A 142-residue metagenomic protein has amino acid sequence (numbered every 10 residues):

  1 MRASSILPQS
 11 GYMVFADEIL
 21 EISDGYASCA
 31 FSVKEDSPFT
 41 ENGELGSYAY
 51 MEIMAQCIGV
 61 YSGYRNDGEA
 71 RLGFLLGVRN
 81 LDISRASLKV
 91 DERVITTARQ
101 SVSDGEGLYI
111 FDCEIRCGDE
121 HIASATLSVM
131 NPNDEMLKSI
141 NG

Functional and structural regions predicted by a protein language model:
M1-S10: Short aromatic-glycine motifs in intrinsically disordered, low-complexity regions
S4, A16-E18, I83-S87: Beta-strand-rich interaction surfaces with strong enrichment in secreted/lumenal proteins
S10-G46: Catalytic strand-loop segment that frames the active site of acyl-thioester-processing enzymes
M13-F15, V94, Y109: Hydrophobic core residues within well-ordered beta-strands of beta-rich domains
L20, S84, R99-S101, R116: Conserved positions in beta-strands of structured domains
N42-V60, L75-L76: Compact, glycine-rich, soluble single-domain proteins
V60-T97: Hydrophobic beta-strand-centered segment that forms part of the acyl-chain substrate-binding groove
K89-V90, S101-G142: HotDog/MaoC-like acyl-thioester-processing domains
